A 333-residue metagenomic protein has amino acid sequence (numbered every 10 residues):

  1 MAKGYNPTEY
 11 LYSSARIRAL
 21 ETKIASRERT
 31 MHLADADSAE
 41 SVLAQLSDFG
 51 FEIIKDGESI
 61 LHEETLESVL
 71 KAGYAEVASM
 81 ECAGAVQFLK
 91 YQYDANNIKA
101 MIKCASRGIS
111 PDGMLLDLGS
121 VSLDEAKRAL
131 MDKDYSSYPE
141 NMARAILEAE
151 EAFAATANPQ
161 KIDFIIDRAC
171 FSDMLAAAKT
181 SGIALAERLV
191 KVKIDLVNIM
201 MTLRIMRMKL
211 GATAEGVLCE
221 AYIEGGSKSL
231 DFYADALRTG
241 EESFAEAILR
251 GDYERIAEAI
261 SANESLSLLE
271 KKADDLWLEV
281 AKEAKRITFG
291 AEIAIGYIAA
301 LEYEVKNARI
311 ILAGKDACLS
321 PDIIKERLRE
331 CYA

Functional and structural regions predicted by a protein language model:
M1-A333: N-terminal domain-start signal
